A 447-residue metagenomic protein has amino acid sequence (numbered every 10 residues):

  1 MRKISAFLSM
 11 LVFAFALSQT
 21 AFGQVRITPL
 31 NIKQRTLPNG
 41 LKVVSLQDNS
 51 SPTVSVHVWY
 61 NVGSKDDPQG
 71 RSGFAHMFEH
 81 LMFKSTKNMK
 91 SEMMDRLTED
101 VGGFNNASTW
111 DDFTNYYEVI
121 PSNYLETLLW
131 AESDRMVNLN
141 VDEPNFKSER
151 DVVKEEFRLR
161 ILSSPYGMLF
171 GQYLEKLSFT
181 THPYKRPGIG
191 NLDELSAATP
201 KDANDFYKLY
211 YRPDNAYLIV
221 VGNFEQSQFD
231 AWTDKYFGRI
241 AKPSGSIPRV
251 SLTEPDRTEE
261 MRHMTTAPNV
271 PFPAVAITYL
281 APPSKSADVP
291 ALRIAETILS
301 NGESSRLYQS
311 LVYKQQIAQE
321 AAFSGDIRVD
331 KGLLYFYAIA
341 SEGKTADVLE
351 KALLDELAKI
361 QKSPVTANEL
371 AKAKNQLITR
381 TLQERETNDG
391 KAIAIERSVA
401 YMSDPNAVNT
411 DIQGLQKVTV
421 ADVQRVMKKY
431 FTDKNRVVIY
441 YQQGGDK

Functional and structural regions predicted by a protein language model:
M1-I4: Positively charged n-region of N-terminal signal peptides that target proteins for export
L8-Q19: Bacterial N-terminal signal peptides
A21-S64, K90-N123, I161-D214, R239-S286 (+6 more regions): Non-catalytic beta-strand/loop surface segments
G63-R71: Short pre-active-site segment immediately N-terminal to the catalytic Zn-binding motif
S72-T86: Active-site SXXK
S85-N88, V119-R150, E303, D326-E384: M16/insulysin-pitrilysin zinc metalloprotease superfamily fold
R150, A203-Y236, K434-N435: Non-catalytic, conformational "gating/processing" segments within enzyme and secreted inhibitor domains
